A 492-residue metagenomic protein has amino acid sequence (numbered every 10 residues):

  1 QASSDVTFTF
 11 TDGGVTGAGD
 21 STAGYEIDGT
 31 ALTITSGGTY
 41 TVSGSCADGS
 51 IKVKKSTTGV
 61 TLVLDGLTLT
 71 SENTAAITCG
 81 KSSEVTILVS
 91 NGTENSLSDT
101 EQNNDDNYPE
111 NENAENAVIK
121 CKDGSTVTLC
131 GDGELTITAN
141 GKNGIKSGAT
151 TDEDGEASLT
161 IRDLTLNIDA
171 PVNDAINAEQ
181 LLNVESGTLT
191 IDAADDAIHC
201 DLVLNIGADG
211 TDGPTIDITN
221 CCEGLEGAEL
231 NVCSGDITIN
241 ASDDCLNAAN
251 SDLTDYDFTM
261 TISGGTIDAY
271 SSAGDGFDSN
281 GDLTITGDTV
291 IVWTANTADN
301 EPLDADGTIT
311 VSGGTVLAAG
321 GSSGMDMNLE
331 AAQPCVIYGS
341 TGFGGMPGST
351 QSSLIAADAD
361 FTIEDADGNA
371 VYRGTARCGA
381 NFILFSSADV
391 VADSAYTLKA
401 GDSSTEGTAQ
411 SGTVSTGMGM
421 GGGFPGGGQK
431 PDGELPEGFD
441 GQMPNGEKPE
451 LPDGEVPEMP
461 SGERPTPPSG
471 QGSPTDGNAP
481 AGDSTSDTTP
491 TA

Functional and structural regions predicted by a protein language model:
Q1-A492: A composition-driven surface/loop motif
